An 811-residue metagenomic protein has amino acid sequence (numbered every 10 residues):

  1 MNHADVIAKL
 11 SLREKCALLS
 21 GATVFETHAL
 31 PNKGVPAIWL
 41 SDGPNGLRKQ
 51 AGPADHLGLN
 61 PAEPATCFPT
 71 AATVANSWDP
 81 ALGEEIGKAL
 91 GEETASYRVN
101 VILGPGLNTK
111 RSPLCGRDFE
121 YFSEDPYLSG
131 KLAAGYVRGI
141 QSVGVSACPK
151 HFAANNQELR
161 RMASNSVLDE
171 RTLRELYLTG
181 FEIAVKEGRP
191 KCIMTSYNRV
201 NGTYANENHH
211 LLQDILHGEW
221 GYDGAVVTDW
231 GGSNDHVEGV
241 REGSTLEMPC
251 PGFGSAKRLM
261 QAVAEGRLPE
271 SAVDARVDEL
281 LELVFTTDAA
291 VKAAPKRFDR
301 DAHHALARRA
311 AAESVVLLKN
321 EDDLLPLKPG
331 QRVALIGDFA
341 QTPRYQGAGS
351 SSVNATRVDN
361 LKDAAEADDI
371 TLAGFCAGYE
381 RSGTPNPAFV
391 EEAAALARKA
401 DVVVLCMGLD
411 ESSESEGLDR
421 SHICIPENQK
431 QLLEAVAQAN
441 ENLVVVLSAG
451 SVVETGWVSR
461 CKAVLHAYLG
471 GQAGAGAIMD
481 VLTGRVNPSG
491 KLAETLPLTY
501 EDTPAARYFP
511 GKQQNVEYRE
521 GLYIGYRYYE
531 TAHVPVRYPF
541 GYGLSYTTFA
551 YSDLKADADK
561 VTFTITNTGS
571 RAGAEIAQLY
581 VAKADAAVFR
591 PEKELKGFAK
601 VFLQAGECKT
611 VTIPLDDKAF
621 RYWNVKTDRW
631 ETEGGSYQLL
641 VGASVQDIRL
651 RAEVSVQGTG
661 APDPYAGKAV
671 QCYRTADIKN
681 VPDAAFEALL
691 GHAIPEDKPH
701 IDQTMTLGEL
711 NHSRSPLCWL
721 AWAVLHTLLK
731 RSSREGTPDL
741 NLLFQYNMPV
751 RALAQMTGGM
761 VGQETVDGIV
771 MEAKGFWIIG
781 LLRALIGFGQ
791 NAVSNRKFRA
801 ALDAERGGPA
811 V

Functional and structural regions predicted by a protein language model:
M1-K618, Y622, S636-L640, V645 (+4 more regions): Glycoside hydrolase catalytic-domain context in secreted enzymes
W39, T70, L246, T356-D359 (+6 more regions): A broadly tuned "polar low-complexity/structure-edge" signature
D617-P664: Terminal connector regions
V645, A652-V724: Charged, amphipathic alpha-helical linkers/stalks
G660-P662, N711-V793: Long, acidic serine/threonine- and proline-rich intrinsically disordered regions
